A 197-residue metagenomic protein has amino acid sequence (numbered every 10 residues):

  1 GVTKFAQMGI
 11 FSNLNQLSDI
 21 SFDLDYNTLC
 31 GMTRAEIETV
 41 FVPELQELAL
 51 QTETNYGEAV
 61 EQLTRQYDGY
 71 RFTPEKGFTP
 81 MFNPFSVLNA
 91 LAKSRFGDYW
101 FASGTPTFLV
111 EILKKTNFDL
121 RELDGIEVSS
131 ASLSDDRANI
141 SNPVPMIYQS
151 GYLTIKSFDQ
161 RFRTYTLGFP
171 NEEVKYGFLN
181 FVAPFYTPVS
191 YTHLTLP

Functional and structural regions predicted by a protein language model:
G1-V2: Structural recognition of the conserved hydrophobic beta-strand(s) that form the central parallel beta-sheet of P-loop
A6-N15, I20-A90: Amphipathic alpha-helical segments of the small helical/lid subdomains adjacent to P-loop NTPase cores
A102, T116-A138, P143: Conserved helicase/translocase motor-coupling segment
D124-G125, S134, F158-R163, G168: Extended, charge-enriched "interface" segments that sit outside catalytic cores
P143-S150: Basic amphipathic alpha-helical segments that dock to polyanions
G151-F158: A short, conserved structural fragment
F169-Y191: Short, amphipathic alpha-helical interaction segments positioned at domain boundaries
T192-P197: Conserved small/polar residues in nucleotide/adenosyl-binding loops
